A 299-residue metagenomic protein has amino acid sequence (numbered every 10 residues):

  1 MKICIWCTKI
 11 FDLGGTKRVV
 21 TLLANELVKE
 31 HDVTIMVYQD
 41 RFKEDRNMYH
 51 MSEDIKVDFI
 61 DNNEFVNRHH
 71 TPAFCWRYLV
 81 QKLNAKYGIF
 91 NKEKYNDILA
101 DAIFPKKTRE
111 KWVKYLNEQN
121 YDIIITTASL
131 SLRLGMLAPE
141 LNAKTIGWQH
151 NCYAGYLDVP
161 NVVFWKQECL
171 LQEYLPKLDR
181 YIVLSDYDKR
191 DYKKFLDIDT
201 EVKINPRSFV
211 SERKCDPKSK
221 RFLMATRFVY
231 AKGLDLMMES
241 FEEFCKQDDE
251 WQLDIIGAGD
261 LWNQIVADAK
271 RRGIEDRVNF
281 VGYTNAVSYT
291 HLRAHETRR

Functional and structural regions predicted by a protein language model:
K9-L13, H31-I98, D188: N-terminal strand-loop element at the rim of the active site of nucleotide-sugar-dependent glycosyltransferases
G14-L22, K220, M224-E243, D249 (+1 more regions): A conserved mid-protein helix/loop that constitutes part of the nucleotide-sugar donor-binding site
M36-K43, A225, Q252-I265, G282-Y283: Glycosyltransferase donor-sugar binding loop
E110-E118, N161-Y181: Membrane-proximal helix-turn-helix segments that form the acceptor-binding/catalytic region of lipid-linked
T126-S131, Q149: Short His-centered aromatic/hydrophobic patch
K144-A154, L170-S211: Donor nucleotide-sugar binding/catalytic pocket of nucleotide-sugar-dependent glycosyltransferases
V266-T284: Nucleotide-activated donor-binding/catalytic signature segment of Leloir-type glycosyltransferases, i.e., the conserved
T290-R299: Conserved small/polar residues in nucleotide/adenosyl-binding loops
